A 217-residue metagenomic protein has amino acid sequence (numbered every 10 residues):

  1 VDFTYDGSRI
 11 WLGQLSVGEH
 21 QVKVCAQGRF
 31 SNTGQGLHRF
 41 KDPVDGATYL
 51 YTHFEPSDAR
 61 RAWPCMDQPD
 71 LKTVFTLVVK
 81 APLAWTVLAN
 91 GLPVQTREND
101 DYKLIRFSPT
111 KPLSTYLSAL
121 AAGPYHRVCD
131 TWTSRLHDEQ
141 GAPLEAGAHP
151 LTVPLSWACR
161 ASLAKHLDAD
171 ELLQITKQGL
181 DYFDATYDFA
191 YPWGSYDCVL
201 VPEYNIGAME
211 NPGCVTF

Functional and structural regions predicted by a protein language model:
V1-G194: Acidic/His-enriched low-complexity segments
D2-F3, L200-T216: Catalytic zinc-binding patch centered on the HExxH motif and its immediate surroundings that defines zinc-dependent
S195-V199: A short glycine-rich, hydrophobically flanked beta-strand micro-motif that places a catalytic Asp/Glu for divalent metal
